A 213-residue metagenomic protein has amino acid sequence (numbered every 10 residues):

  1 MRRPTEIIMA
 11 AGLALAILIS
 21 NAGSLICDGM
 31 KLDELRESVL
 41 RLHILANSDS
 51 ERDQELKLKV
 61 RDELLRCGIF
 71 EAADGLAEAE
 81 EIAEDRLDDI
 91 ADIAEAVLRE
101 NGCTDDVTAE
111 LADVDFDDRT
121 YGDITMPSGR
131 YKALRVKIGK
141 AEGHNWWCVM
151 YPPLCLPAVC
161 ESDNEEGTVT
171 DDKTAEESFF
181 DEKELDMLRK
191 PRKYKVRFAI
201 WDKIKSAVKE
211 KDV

Functional and structural regions predicted by a protein language model:
E6-A22: Hydrophobic membrane-insertion alpha-helices, especially the h-region of bacterial N-terminal signal peptides
A22-L35: Aromatic-capped interface at the extracytoplasmic side of an N-terminal signal-anchor transmembrane helix
R36-S48, R61-E78: Acidic/histidine-rich, surface-exposed loop or edge segments in extracytoplasmic proteins
V39-L45, D106-E110, A133-K137, W147-V149 (+2 more regions): Soluble periplasmic/extracytoplasmic beta-strand elements of cell-envelope proteins
N47, E63-E71, D89-N101, L154-P157 (+1 more regions): Structured segments of extracytoplasmic/periplasmic soluble domains in secreted or envelope-associated proteins
D49-K57, L76, E80-L87: Solvent-exposed, acidic/flexible segments
E78-D118: Amphipathic, coiled-coil-like alpha-helical scaffolding segments used for oligomerization/assembly
I124-Y194: Soluble extracytoplasmic domains of inner/organellar membrane proteins
